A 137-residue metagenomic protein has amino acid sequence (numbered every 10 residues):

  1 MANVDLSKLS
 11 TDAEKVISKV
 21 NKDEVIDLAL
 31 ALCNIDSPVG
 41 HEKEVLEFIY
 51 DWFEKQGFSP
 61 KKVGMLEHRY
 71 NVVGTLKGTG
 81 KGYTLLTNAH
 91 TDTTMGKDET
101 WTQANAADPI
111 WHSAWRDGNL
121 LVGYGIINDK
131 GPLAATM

Functional and structural regions predicted by a protein language model:
M1-P38: N-terminal hydrophobic or amphipathic helices/low-complexity stretches enriched in small/hydrophobic/Pro/Gly
S10, S18, G78-G80, L85: A structural signal for the main folded, soluble domain(s) of proteins
I17, N21, H41, V45 (+1 more regions): Catalytic cores of large soluble enzymes that bind and process phosphate-bearing ligands
D23-I26, E47, K130, A134: A structural signal for well-ordered alpha-helical segments within the folded catalytic domains of diverse enzymes
L28, S37-G82, S113: A non-catalytic alpha/beta surface segment that caps or lines the substrate-entry region of metallo-dependent hydrolase
L30, Y50, A134-M137: Predominant activation on well-ordered alpha-helical scaffold segments within soluble catalytic domains
I35, V39, G123-I126: Active-site oxyanion-binding pockets that recognize sulfate/phosphate
G82-M137: Active-site metal-coordination/substrate-binding segment of hydrolases, especially metallo-dependent peptidases
